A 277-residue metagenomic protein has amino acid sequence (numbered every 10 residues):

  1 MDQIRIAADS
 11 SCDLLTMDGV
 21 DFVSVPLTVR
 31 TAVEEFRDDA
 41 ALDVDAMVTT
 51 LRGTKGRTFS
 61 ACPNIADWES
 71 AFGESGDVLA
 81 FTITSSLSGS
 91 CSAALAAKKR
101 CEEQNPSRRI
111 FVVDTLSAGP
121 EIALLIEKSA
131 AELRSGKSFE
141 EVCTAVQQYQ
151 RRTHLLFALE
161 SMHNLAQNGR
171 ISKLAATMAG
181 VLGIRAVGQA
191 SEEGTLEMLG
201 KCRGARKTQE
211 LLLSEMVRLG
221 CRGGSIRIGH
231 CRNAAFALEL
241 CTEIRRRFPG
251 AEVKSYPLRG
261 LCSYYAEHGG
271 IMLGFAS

Functional and structural regions predicted by a protein language model:
D2-Q3, S11-V29, V33-E34, L87-S90 (+3 more regions): Mixed-charge interfacial surface used for oligomerization/domain docking and macromolecular partner engagement
I4-C62, D67: N-terminal glycine-rich anion-binding loop in soluble enzyme alpha/beta folds
R5-A7, V78-A80, L258: Short glycine-aspartate micro-motif
T54, E74-S75, F81, R152 (+1 more regions): Structured helix-beta-strand junction loops
I65-C101: N-terminal glycine-rich phosphate/adenylate-binding segment common to multiple enzyme folds
T82, F111-V112: A glycine-rich beta-strand to alpha-helix segment that forms a phosphate/ribose-binding loop at ligand/cofactor sites
